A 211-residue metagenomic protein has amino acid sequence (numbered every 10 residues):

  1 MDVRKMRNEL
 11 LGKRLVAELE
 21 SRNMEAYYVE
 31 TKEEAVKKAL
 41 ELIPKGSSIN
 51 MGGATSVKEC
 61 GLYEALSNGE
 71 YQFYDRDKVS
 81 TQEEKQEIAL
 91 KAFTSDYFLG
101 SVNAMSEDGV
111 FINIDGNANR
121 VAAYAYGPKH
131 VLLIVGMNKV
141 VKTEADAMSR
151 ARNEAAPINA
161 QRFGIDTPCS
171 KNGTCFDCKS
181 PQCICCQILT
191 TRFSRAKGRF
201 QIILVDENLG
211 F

Functional and structural regions predicted by a protein language model:
M1, E20-N23, E70-F73, E84-Q86 (+2 more regions): N-terminal start-of-chain detector that recognizes signal peptides and the immediate post-cleavage beginning
M1-R22, K38, I158-P168: Iron-sulfur (Fe-S) cluster-binding modules
D2-V3, D77-V79, V131-N138: Flexible, glycine/proline-enriched loop segments at strand-loop-helix junctions that form or flank small-ligand binding
L11-A89, T94-L99: N-terminal active-site beta-alpha-beta segment that forms phosphate/nucleotide-binding and substrate-recognition loops
F93-F211: Conserved phosphate- and dinucleotide-binding cores of soluble alpha/beta proteins, encompassing both enzyme active
